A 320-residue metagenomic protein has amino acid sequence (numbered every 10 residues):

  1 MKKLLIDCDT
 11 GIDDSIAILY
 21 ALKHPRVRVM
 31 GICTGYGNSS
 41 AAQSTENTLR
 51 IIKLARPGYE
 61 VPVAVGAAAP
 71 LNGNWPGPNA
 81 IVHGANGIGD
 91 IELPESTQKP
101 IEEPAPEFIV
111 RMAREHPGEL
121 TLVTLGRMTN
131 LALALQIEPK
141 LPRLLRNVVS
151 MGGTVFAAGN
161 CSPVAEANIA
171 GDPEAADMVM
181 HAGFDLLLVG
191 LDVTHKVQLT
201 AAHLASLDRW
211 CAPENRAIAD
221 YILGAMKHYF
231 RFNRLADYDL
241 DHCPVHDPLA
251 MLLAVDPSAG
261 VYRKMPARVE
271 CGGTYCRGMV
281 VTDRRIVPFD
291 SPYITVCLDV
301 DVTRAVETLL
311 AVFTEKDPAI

Functional and structural regions predicted by a protein language model:
M1, Y20-A21, R28-V29, A170 (+2 more regions): Conformational coupling and interaction surfaces
M1-T10, V63-A69, I88-D90, T129-L135 (+2 more regions): Short, mixed-charge, low-aromatic patches
K2-C8, I12-R50, R56, N86 (+2 more regions): Active-site histidine-anchored catalytic micro-motif
N38, A69, M128, K140 (+4 more regions): Residues that cap or initiate secondary-structure elements
T45-A55, Y59-E115, S291-D301, A305 (+2 more regions): Metal-dependent C-N hydrolase catalytic cores
Y59, L125-R127, A182, V245-D247 (+1 more regions): Short, basic and Ser/Thr-rich N-terminal targeting/leader segments
V63, V179, M251: A residue-level signal for conserved active-site and pocket-lining positions in enzyme catalytic cores
